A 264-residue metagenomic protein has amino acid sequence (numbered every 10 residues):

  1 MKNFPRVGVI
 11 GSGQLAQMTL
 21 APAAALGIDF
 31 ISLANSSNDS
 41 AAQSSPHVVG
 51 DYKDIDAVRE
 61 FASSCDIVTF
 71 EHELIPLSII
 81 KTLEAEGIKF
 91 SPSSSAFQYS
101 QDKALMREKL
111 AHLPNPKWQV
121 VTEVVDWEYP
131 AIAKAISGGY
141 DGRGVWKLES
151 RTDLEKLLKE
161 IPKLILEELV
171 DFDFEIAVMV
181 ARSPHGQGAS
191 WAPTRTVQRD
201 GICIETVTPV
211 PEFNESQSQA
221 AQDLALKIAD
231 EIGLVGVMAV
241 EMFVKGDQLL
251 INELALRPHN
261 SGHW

Functional and structural regions predicted by a protein language model:
M1-A96, S100-Q101, L105: ATP-binding N-terminal substructure of ATP-dependent carboxylate-amine bond-forming enzymes
F30, I67, F90, N115-P116 (+2 more regions): Hydrophobic anchor at the start of a short beta-strand that flanks the dinucleotide cofactor-binding loop
H47-Y52, Q119-E123, K147-E149: Short acidic-hydrophobic, aromatic-tinged amphipathic segments that line or gate anion-handling sites
P92-V145: A conserved helix-loop-beta module that forms one wall/lid of the active-site cleft in ATP-utilizing catalytic domains
G144-V240, V244: Internal nucleotide-binding/catalytic subdomain
G201-P211, E253-W264: Short, flexible active-site loops
G233-H263: Conserved metal-phosphate-binding beta-hairpin within the catalytic cores of diverse ATP-dependent phosphoryl-transfer
